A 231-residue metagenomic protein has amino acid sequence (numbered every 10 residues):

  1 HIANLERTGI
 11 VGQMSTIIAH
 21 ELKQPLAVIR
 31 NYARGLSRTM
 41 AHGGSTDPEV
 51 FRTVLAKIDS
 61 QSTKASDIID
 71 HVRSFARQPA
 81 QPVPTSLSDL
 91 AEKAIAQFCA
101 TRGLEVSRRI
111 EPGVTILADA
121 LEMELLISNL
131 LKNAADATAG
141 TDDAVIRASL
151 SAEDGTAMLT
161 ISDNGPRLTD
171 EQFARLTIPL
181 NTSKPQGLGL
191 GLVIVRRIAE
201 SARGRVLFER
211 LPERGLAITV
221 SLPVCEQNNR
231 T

Functional and structural regions predicted by a protein language model:
H1-H20: Conserved HAMP-HisKA connector
S37-T39, G43-T101: Conserved DHp (HisKA) dimerization/phosphotransfer helix of two-component histidine kinases, i.e., the long coiled-coil
Q78-Q81, T115-A118, S183: Conserved micro-motifs of the catalytic ATP-binding
A94, E105-T115: Conserved catalytic submotifs in the C-terminal HATPase_c
D163: Acidic ATP/Mg2+-coordinating residue in the GHKL
L168-L180: Short conserved segment of the HATPase_c
A199-E200: Detector for a conserved hydrophobic position within an alpha-helical segment of the HATPase_c
